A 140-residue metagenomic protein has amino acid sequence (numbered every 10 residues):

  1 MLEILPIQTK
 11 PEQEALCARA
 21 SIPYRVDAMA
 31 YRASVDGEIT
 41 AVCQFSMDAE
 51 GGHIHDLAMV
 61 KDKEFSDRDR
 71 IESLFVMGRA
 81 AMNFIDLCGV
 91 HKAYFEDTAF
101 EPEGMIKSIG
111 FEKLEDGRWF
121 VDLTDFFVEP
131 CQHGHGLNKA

Functional and structural regions predicted by a protein language model:
M1, C17, E38-C43, M77 (+1 more regions): Generic preference for well-ordered secondary structure
M1-R25, P130-A140: Short amphipathic alpha-helix that is part of the acyltransferase structural core
I4-K10, R19-A20, D27-V35, D67-E72 (+1 more regions): Short linear motifs at secondary-structure transitions and domain/linker junctions
T9-K10, S66, E115, D122: Serine/threonine-rich low-complexity intrinsically disordered regions
R19-V60: A conserved beta-strand-loop-helix scaffold within acyl/acetyltransferase catalytic domains
R32-S46, Y94-A140: Terminal substrate-recognition subdomain of acyl/acetyltransferases
G52-G117: Acyl-donor binding region in acyl/amide transferases
